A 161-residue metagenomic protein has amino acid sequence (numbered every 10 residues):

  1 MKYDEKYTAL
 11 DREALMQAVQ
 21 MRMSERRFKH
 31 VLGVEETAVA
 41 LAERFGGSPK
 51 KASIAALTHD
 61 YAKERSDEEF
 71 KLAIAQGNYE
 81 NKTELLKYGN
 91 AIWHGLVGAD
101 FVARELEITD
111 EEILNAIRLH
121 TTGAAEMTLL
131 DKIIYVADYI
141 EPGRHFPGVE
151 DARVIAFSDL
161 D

Functional and structural regions predicted by a protein language model:
K2-Y3, Y7-S24: Generic N-terminal amphipathic, Lys/Arg-enriched alpha-helix
A14-R22, V39, R44-D161: Divalent metal-dependent catalytic cores for phosphoryl transfer on phosphate-bearing substrates
H30: Phosphate/oxyanion-binding active-site loops and adjacent basic polyanion-contact surfaces
